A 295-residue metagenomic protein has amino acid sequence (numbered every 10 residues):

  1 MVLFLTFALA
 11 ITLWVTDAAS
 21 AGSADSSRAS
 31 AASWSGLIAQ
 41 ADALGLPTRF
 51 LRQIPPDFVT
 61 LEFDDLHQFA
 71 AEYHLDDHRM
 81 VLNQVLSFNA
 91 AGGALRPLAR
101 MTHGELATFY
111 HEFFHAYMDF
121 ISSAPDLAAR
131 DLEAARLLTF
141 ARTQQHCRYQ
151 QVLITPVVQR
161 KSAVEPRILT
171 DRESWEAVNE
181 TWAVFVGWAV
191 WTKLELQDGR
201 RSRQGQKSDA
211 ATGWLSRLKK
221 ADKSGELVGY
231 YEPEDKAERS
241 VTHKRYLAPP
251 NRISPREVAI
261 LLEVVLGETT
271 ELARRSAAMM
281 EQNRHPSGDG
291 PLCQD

Functional and structural regions predicted by a protein language model:
L3-W14: Bacterial N-terminal signal peptides
W14-S20: Sec/Tat signal peptide C-region and signal peptidase I cleavage site
A24-R28, A189-D295: Pan-zinc metallopeptidase signature
A29-A90, T102, S123-A141: Auxiliary, metal-adjacent structural segments of Zn-dependent hydrolase domains
L86-F109, T170-S174: Short pre-active-site segment immediately N-terminal to the catalytic Zn-binding motif
E112-L132, W182, A189-L196: Catalytic Zn2+-binding segment of zinc metalloproteases
F120-E165: Post-HEXXH active-site segment of zinc metalloproteases
H146-D198: Metalloprotease/metallohydrolase-associated module, dominated by Zn2+-dependent proteases
